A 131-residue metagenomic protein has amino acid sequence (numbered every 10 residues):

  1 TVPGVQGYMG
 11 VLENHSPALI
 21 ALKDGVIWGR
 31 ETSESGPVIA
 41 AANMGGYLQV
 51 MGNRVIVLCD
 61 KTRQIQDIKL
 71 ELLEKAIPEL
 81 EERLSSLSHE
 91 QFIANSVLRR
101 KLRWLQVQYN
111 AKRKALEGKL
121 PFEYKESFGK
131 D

Functional and structural regions predicted by a protein language model:
T1-E79: Compact, glycine-rich, soluble single-domain proteins
R63-D131: Acidic/glycine-rich phosphate/pyrophosphate-binding loops and surrounding catalytic core that coordinate Mg2+
